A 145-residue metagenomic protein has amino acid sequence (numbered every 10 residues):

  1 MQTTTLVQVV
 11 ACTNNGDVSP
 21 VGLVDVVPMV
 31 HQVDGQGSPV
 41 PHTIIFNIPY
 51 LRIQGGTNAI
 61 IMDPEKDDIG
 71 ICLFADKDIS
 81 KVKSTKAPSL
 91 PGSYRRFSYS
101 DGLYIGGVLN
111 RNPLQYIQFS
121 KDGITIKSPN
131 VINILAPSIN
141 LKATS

Functional and structural regions predicted by a protein language model:
M1-P137: Hydrophobic packing positions characteristic of elongated beta-solenoid/beta-helix-type spike/fiber shafts
S138-S145: C-terminal intramolecular chaperone/autoprocessing and neck/assembly modules of extracellular spikes and adhesins
